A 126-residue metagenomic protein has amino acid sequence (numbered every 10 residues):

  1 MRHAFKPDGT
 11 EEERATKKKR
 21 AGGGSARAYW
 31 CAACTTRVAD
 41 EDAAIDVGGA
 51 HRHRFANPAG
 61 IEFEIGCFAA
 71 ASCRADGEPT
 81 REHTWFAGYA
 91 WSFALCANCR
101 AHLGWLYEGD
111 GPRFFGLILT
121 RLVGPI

Functional and structural regions predicted by a protein language model:
M1-I126: A short Gly-Trp-Pro
